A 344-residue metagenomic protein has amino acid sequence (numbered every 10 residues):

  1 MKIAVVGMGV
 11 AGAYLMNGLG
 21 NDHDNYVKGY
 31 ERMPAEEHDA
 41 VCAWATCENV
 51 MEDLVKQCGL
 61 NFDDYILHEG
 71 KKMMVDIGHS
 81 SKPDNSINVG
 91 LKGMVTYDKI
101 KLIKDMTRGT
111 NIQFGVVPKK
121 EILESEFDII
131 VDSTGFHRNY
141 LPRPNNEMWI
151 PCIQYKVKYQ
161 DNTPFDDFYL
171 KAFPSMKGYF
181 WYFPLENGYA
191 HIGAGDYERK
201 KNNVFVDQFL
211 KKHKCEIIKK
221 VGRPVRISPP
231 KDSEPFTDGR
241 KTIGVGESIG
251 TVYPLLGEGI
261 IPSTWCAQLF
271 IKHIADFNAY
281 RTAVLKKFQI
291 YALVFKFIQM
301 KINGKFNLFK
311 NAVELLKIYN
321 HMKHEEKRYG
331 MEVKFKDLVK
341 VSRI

Functional and structural regions predicted by a protein language model:
A4-M8, N17-V41: Glycine-rich FAD pyrophosphate-binding loop
M8, K104-I217, V221, P229 (+2 more regions): Predominantly flavin-linked oxidoreductase catalytic cores and closely associated redox partners
G12-A13: N-terminal Rossmann-fold NAD(P) dinucleotide-binding loop
R32-M74: N-terminal FAD cofactor-binding segment of flavoenzymes
A45-N49, N85-T107, Y197-V204: Short beta-strand to alpha-helix junction loop
I217, K272-L308: Active-site-proximal substrate-binding core of FAD-dependent oxidoreductases
V225-P254, L293-L308: FAD-binding beta-loop-beta segment adjacent to the flavin cofactor pocket
M300, G304-I344: C-terminal auxiliary extensions adjacent to catalytic cores
